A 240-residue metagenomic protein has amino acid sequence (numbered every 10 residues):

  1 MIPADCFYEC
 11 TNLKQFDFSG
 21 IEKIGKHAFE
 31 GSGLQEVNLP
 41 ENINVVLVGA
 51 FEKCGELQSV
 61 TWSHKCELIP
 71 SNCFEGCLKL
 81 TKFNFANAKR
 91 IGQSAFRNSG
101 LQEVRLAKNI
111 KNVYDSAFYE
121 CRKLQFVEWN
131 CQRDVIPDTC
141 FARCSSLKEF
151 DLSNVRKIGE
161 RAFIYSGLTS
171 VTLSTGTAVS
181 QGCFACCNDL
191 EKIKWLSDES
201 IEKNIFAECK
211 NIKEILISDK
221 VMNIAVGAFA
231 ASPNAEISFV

Functional and structural regions predicted by a protein language model:
M1, T11-K23, G33-V45, G55-L68 (+8 more regions): Structural signature of tandem-repeat unit edges
